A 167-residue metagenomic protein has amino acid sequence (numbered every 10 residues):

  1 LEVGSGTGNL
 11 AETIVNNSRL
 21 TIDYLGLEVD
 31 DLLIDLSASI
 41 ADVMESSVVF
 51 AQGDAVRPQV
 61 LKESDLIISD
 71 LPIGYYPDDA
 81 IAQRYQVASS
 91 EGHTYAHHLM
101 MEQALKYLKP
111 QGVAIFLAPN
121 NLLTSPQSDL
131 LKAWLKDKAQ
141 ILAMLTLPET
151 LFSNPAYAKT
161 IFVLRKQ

Functional and structural regions predicted by a protein language model:
L1-K62, L66-S69, G74, N120: Conserved S-adenosyl-L-methionine
V15, A38-S39, D79-A82, Q127-D129: Short amphipathic alpha-helical segments
R57, E149-S153: A short acidic, often aromatic-flanked loop/helix-cap motif at beta-alpha or helix-coil junctions that lines enzyme
L71-M100: Mobile active-site "lid"/loop adjacent to the S-adenosyl-L-methionine
Y76-D78, T124-P126, F152-P155: Short acidic/glycine-rich loop or secondary-structure boundary segments that cap or lie
Q83, L131-K132, T160: Short secondary-structure boundary/capping segments
H93-T150: Conserved Class I SAM-dependent methyltransferase catalytic core
N154-Q167: Flexible, glycine-/basic-rich loop-and-beta segments that form/coincide with the SAM-dependent methyltransferase
